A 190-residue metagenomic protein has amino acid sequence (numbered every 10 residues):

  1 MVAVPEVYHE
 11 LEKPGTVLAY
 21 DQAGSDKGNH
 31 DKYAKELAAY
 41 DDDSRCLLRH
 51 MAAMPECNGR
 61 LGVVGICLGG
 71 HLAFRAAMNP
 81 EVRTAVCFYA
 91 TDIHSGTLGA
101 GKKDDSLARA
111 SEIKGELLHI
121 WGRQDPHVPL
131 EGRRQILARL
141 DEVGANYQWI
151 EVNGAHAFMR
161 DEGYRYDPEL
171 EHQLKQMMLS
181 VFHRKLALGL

Functional and structural regions predicted by a protein language model:
M1-L190: N-terminal cap/leader regions of alpha/beta-hydrolase-fold enzymes, predominantly small-molecule hydrolases
